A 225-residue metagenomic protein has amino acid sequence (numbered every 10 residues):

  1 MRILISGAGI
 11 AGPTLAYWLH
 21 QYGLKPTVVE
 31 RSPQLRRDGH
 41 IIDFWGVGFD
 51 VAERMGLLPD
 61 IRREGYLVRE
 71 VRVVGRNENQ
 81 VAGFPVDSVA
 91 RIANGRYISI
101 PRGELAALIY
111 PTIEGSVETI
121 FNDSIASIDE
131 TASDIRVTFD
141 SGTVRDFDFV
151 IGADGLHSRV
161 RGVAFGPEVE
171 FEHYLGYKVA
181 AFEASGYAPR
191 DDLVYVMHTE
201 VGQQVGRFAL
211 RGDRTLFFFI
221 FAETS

Functional and structural regions predicted by a protein language model:
M1-A11: Beta1/beta-strand and adjacent pyrophosphate-binding region of the FAD-binding site in flavoprotein oxidoreductases
M1-I3, H20-Y22, W45-E183, T224-S225: Conserved N-terminal helical subregion
L4, T27, E118, L216-F218: A structural signal for isolated positions on well-ordered beta-strands in alpha/beta enzyme cores
A11, Q34, H157: Conserved Rossmann-like nucleotide-cofactor binding loop
H20-H40: Glycine-rich FAD pyrophosphate-binding loop
P59, G186-D192: Short helix-loop capping/hinge motifs at secondary-structure junctions, enriched in acidic/polar residues
V74, V194-S225: Active-site substrate-recognition segment that forms the wall of the catalytic cavity or substrate channel
